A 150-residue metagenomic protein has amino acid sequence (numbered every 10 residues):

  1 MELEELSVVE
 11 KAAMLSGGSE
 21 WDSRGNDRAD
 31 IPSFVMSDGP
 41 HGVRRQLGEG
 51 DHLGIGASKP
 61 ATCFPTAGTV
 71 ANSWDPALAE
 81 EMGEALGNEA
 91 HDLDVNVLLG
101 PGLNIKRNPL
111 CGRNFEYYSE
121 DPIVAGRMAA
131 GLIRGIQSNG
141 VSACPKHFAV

Functional and structural regions predicted by a protein language model:
M1-V150: Glycoside hydrolase catalytic-domain context in secreted enzymes
